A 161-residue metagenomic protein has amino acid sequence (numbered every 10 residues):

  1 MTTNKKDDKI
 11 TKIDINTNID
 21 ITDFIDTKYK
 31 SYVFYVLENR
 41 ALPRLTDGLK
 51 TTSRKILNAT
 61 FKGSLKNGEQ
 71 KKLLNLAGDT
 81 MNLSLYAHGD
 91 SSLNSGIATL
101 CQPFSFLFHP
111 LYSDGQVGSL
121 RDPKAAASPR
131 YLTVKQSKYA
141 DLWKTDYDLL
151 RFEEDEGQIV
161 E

Functional and structural regions predicted by a protein language model:
M1-E161: Catalytic phosphate-handling regions of large nucleic-acid enzymes and associated NTPases
